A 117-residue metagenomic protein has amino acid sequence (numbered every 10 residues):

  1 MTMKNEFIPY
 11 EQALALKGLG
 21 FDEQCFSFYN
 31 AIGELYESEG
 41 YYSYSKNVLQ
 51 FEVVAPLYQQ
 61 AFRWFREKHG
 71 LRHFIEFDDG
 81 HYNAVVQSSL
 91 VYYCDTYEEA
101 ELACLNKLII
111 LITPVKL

Functional and structural regions predicted by a protein language model:
F7, E11-L14: Long, hydrophobic N-terminal alpha-helical segment
I8, I32, I75, I109-I112: Weak global preference for isoleucine
Q12, S45, E101-C104: Terminal low-complexity, poorly structured segments
L14, G18, D22-S27, A31-D95 (+1 more regions): N-terminal segment of the canonical double-stranded RNA-binding domain
Y93-L117: Ampiphathic alpha-helical segments that act as solvent-exposed interaction surfaces
